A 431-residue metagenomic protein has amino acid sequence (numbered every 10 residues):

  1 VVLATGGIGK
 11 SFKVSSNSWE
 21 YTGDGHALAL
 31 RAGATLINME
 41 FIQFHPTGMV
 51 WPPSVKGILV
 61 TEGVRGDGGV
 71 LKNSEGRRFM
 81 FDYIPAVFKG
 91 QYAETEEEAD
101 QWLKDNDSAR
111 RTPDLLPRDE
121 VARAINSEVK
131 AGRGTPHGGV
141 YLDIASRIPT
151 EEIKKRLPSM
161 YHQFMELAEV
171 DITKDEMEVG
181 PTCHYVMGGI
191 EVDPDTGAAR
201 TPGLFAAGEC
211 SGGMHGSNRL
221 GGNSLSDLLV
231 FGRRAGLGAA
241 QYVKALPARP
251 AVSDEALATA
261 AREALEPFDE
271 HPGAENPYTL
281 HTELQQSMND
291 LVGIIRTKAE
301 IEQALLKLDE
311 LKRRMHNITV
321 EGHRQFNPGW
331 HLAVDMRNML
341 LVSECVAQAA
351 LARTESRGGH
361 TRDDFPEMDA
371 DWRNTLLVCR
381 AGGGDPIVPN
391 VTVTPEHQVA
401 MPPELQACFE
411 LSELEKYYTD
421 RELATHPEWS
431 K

Functional and structural regions predicted by a protein language model:
L3-I58, G90, N218-G238: Glycine-rich loop(s) and the adjacent beta-strand/alpha-helix scaffold that form part
T35-E166, G238-K244, H281, Q286: An anion/pyrophosphate-binding glycine-rich loop and adjacent beta-alpha core in soluble alpha-beta enzymes
T35-V50, G212-N223, V230-H281: Active-site-proximal substrate-binding core of FAD-dependent oxidoreductases
V64-G66, H184-V186, G222: Short, small/polar residue-rich loop motifs at catalytic or cofactor-binding pockets
G69, N223-R234, A350-F365: Conserved phosphate/anionic-ligand binding catalytic regions in large, soluble enzymes, centered on
K155-S211, T319-H360: A glycine-rich dinucleotide-binding beta-alpha-beta segment and adjacent secondary-structure elements that constitute
Y242-P328: Long, amphipathic alpha-helical stalk/connector segments used for oligomerization, subunit docking, or mechanical
N317-K431: C-terminal amphipathic alpha-helical interaction region
